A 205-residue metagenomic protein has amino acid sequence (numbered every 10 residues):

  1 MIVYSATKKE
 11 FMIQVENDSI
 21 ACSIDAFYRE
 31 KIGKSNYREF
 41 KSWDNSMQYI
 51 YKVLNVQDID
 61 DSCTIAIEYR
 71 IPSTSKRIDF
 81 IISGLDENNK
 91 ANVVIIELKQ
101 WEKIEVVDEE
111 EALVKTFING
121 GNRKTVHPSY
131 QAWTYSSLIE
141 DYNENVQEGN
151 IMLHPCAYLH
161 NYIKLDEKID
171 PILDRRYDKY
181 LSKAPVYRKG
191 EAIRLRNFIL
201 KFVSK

Functional and structural regions predicted by a protein language model:
M1-S204: Accessory nucleic-acid engagement/destabilization modules that flank
